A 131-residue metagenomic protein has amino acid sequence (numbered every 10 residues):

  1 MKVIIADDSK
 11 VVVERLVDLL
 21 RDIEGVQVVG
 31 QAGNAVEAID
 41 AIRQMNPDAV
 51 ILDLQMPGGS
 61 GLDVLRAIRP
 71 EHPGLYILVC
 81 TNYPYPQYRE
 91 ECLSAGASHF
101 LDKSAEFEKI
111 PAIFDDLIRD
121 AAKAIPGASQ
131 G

Functional and structural regions predicted by a protein language model:
M1-V12, L16, L20: Conserved acidic segment of CheY-like receiver
G25-G33, A41: Short hydrophobic/Thr-rich beta-strand motif most characteristic of the beta2 strand and flanking loop of CheY-like
N34-E37, S60-D63: Acidic catalytic/metal-coordinating carboxylates
M45-I51: Active-site beta3 strand of CheY-like receiver
P57, Y85: The feature encodes the CheY-like receiver
Q87, A105-D115: C-terminal output helix
